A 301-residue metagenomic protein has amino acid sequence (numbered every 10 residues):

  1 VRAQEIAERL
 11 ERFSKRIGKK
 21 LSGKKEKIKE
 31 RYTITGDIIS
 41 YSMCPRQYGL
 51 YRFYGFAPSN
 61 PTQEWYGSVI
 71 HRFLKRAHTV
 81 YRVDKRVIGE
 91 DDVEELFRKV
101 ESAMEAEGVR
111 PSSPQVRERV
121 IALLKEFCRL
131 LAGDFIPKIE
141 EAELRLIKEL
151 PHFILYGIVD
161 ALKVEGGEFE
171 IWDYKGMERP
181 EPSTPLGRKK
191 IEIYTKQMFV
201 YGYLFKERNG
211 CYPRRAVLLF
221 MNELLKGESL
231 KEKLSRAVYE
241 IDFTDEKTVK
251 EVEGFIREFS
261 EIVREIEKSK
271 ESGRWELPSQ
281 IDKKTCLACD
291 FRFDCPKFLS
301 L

Functional and structural regions predicted by a protein language model:
V1-L21, S300-L301: Accessory/regulatory regions of helicases
T35-V83, R117-I121, E143-L144, A288-F291: Nuclease catalytic cores
S42-L50, E168-G176, S260-E265: Active-site-adjacent bridging/hinge elements
V69, K196-L204: Short amphipathic alpha-helical face segments that pack within enzyme cores and frequently flank/anchor catalytic
F73-R145: A non-catalytic, helix-rich entry segment at domain boundaries
D134, K163-E168, K206-R214: Secondary-structure boundary elements
E141-M198: Non-catalytic protein-protein interaction segments used by genome-maintenance enzymes to assemble and couple activities
L204-L301: Metal-dependent nuclease catalytic regions and adjoining charged, substrate-binding loops involved in nucleic-acid end
